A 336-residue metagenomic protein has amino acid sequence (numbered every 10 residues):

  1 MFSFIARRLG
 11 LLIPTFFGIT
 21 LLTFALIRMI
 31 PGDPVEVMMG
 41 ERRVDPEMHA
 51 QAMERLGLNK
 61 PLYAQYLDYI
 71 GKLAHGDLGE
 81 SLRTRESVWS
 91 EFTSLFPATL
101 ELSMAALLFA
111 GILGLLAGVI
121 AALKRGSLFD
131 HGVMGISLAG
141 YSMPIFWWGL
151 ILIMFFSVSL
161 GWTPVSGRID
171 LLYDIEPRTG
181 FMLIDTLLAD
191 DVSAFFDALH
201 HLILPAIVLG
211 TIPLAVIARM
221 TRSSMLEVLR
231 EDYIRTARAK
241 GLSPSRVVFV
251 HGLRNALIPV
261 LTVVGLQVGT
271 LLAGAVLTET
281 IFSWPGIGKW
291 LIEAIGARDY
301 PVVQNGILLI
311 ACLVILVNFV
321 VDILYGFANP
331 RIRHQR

Functional and structural regions predicted by a protein language model:
F2-S3, F96-P97, E101-F129, I145 (+2 more regions): Alpha-helical transmembrane segments of integral membrane proteins, especially multi-pass inner/plasma-membrane
A6-L12, F16: N-terminal signal-anchor/signal peptide hydrophobic helix marking the start of the first transmembrane segment
L9, A52, L62-L78, V88 (+7 more regions): Hydrophobic alpha-helical segments of integral membrane proteins, encompassing both true transmembrane helices
L12, L95, T99, L107 (+3 more regions): Residue-level signal for discrete positions within transmembrane alpha-helices of multi-pass small-molecule
T15, K124-I153: Small-residue-rich alpha-helical segments with characteristic i,i+4
T15-L67, F156-A194: Hydrophobic alpha-helical transmembrane segments of membrane transport/permease proteins and related membrane-embedded
N59-L115: An internal, D/E-rich "acidic patch" concept
